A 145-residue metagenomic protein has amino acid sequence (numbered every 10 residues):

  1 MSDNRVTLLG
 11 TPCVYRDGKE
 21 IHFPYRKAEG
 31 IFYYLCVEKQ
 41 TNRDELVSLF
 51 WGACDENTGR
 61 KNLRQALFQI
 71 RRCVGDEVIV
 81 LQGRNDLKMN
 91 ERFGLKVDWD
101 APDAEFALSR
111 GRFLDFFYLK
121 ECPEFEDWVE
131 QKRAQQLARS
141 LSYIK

Functional and structural regions predicted by a protein language model:
M1-K145: Intrinsically disordered, low-complexity protein-interaction/activation regions
